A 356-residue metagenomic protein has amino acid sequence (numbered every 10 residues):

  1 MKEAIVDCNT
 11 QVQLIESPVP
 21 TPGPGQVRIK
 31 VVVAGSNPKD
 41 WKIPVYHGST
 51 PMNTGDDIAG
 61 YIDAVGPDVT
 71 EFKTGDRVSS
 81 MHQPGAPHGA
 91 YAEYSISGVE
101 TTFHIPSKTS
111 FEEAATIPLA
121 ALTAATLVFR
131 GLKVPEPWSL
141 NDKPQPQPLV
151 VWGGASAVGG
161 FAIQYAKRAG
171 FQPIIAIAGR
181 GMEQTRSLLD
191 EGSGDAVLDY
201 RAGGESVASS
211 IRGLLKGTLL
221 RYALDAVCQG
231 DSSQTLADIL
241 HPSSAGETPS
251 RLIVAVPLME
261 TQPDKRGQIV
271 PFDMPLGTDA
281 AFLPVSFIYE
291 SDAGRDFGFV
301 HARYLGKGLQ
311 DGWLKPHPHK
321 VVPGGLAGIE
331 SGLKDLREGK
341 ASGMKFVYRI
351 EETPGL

Functional and structural regions predicted by a protein language model:
M1-V12, G25, W138-D142, R349-L356: Eukaryotic N-terminal targeting leaders
E3, Q147-L149, L252: Conserved hydrophobic helix-helix packing surfaces used for dimerization/oligomerization
P18-G35, P44-G85, T101, T109: Glycine-rich beta-strand-centered segment in the early N-terminal region that forms part of a ligand/cofactor-binding
M81-L149, L309: NAD(P)H dinucleotide-binding glycine-rich loop of Rossmann-like/cofactor-binding domains, especially the beta1-alpha1
I117-E205: Mid-domain Rossmann-like dinucleotide-binding core that forms the NAD(H)/NADP(H) cofactor-binding site
K143, D190-I288: Glycine-rich cofactor phosphate-binding loops and adjacent beta1-alpha1 units of small-molecule cofactor enzyme domains
A237, S291-L356: C-terminal hydrophobic helical "lid"/dimerization subdomain of Rossmann-like NAD(P)H-dependent oxidoreductases
